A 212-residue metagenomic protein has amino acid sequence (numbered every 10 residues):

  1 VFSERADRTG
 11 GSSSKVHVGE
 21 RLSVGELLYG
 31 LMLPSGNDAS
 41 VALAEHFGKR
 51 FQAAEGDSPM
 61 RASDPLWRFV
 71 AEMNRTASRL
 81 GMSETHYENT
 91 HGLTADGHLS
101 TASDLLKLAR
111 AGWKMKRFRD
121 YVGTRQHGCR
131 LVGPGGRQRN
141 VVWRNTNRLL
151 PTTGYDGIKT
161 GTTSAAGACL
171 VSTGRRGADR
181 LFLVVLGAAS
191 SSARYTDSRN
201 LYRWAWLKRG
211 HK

Functional and structural regions predicted by a protein language model:
V1, V16-L22, T94-S100: Short, exposed beta-strand "edge-strand" segments with a Pro/Gly-rich flavor and a Y/T-containing core
V1-S14, G19, G123-G133: Short, glycine/proline-biased beta-turn/loop segments that scaffold the active-site neighborhood
F2-A6, S35, G81: Short, small-residue-rich loop/turn micro-motifs
D7-R50, R139-G157: Conserved catalytic neighborhood of penicillin-recognizing serine enzymes
E45-K212: Penicillin-recognizing serine hydrolase domain
